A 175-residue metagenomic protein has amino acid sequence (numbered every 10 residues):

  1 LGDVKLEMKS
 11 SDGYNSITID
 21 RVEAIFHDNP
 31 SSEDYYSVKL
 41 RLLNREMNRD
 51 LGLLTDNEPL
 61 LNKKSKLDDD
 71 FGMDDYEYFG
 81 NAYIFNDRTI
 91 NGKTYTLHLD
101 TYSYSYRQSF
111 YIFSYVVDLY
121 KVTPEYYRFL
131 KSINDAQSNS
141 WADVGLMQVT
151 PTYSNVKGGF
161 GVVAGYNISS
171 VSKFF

Functional and structural regions predicted by a protein language model:
L1-F175: A sequence/structural signal for flexible, mid-protein segments enriched in small/helix-disrupting residues
